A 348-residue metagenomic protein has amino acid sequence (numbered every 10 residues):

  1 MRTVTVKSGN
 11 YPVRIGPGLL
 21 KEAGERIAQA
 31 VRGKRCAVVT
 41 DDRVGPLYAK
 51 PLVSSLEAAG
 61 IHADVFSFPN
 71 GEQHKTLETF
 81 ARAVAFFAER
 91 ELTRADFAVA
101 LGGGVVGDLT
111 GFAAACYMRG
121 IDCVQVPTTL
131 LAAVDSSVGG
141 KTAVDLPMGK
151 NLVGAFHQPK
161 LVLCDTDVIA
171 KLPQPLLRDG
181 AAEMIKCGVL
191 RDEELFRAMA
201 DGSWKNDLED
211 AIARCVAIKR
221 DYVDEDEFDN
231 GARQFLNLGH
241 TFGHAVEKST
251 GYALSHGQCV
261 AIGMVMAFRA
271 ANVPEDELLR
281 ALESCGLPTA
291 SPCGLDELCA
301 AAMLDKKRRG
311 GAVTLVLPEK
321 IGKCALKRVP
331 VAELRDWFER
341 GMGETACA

Functional and structural regions predicted by a protein language model:
M1-D96: ATP/NTP phosphate-donor binding region
R14, F112-D201: A glycine/threonine-rich phosphate-anchoring loop and its flanking beta-alpha core in nucleotide/phosphate-binding
F87-L101, T110-Q125: Non-catalytic interfacial helical region
V105-F112, A133, A245: Short glycine/serine/threonine-rich phosphate/pyrophosphate-binding segments that cradle anionic phosphate groups
L109-G120, S249-A253, R269-A270: Alpha-helix C-terminal capping segments
A182-I185, E275-A348: C-terminal charged capping/lid subdomain of soluble metabolic enzymes
R197-E297: Active-site segments that bind and position negatively charged phosphate/pyrophosphate groups
